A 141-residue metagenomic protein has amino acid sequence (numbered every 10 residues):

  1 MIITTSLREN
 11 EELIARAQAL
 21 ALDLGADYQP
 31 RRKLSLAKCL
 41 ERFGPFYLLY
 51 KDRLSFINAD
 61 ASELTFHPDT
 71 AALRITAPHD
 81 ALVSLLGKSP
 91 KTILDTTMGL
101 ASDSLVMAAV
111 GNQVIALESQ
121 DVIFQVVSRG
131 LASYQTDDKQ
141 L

Functional and structural regions predicted by a protein language model:
M1-T92: S-adenosyl-L-methionine
D69-T70, L82, A109-N112, G130: "Short basic amphipathic alpha-helical interaction patches in structured regions
P78, L100-D103, I123, V127: Amphipathic alpha-helical interface surfaces
S89-G99, I115: Conserved class I S-adenosyl-L-methionine
L100-N112: Conserved SAM-binding loop of SAM-dependent methyltransferases across substrates and taxa, primarily the Class I
L117-L141: S-adenosyl-L-methionine
